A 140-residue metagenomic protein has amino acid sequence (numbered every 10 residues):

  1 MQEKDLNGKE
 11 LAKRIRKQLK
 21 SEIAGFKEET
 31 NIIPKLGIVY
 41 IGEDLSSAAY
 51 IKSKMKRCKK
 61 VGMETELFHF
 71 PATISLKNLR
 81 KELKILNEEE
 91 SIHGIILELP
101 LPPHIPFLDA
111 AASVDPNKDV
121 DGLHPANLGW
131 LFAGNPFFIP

Functional and structural regions predicted by a protein language model:
M1-T30: Positively charged, low-complexity intrinsically disordered leader regions
Q2, I96-P140: Anion-binding alpha/beta catalytic cores of soluble intermediary-metabolism enzymes, centered on
K4, K60-G62, I85-N87, V114-N117: Non-catalytic terminal and connector segments of soluble metabolic enzymes
I33-E43: Short beta-strand segments enriched in small/hydrophobic residues
L36, C58-A72: Short beta-strand elements in bilobed, periplasmic/extracellular small-molecule ligand-binding domains
I41-K56, G134-P140: Glycine-rich phosphate/diphosphate-binding loop of Rossmann-like nucleotide-binding domains
N78-E90: Short, well-structured alpha-helical segments in soluble
